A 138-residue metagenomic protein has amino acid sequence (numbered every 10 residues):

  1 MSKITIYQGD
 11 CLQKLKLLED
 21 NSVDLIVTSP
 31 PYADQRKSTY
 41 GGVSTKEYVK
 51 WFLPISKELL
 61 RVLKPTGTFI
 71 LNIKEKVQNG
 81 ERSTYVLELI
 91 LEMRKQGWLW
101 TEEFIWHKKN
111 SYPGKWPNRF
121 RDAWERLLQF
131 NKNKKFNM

Functional and structural regions predicted by a protein language model:
M1-M138: Core catalytic lobe of class I
